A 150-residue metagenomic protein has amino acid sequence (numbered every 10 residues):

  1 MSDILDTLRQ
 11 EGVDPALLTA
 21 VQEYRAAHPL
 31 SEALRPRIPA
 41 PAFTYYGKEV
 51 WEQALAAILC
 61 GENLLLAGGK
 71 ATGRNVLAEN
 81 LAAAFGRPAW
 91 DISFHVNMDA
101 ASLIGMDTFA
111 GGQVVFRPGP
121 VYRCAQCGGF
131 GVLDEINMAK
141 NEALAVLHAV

Functional and structural regions predicted by a protein language model:
M1-V150: AAA+ P-loop NTPase catalytic core and its hallmark functional loops
